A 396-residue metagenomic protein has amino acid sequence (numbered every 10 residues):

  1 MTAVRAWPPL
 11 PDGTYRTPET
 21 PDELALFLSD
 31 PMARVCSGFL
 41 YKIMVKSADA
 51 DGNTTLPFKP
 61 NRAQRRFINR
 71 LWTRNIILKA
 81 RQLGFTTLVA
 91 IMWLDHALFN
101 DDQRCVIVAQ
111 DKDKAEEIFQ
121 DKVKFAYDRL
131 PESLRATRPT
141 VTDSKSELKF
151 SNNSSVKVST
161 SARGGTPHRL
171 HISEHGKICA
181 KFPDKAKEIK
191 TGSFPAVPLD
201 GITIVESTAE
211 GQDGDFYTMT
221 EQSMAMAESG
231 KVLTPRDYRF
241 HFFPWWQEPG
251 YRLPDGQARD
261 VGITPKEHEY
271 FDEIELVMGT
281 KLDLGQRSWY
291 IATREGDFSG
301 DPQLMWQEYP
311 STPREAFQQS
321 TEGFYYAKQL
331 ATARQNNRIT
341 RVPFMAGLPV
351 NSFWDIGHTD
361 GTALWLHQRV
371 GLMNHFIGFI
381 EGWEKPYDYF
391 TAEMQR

Functional and structural regions predicted by a protein language model:
M1-I356, D360-G361, L366-Q368: Phosphate/NTP-binding elements of NTP-utilizing enzymes
G192-A196, P386-R396: Short, basic/hydrophobic alpha-helical segments
I356-G357, G382-Y389: A general structural motif
V370-W383: Electropositive, glycine- and tryptophan-enriched low-complexity nucleic-acid-binding patches
